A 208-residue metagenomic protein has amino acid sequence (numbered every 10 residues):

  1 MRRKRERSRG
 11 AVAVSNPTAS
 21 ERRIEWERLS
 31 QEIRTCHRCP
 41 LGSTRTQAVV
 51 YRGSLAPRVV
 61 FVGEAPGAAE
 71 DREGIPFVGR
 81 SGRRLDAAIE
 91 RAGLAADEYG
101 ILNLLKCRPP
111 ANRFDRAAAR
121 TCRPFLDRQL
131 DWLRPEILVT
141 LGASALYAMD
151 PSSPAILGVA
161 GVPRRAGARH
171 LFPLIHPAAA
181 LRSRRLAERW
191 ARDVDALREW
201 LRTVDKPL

Functional and structural regions predicted by a protein language model:
R2-L208: A polyanion-binding, active-site-adjacent surface
